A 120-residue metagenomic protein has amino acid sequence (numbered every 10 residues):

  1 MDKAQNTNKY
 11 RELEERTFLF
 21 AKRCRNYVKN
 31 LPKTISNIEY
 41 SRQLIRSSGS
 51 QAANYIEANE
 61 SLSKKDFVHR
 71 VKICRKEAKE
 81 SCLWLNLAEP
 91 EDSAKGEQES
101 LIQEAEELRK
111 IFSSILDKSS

Functional and structural regions predicted by a protein language model:
M1-S120: Amphipathic alpha-helical assembly/interaction segments
